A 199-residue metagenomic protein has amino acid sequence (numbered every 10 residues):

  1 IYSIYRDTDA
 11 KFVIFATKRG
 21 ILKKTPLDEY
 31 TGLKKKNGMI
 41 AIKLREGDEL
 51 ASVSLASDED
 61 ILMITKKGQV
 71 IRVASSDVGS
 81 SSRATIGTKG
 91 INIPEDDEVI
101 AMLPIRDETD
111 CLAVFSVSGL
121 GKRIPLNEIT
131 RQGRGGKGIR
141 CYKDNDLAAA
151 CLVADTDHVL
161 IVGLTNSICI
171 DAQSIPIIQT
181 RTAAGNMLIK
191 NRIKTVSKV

Functional and structural regions predicted by a protein language model:
I1-V199: Short, structured "edge-of-domain" segments at secondary-structure transitions
